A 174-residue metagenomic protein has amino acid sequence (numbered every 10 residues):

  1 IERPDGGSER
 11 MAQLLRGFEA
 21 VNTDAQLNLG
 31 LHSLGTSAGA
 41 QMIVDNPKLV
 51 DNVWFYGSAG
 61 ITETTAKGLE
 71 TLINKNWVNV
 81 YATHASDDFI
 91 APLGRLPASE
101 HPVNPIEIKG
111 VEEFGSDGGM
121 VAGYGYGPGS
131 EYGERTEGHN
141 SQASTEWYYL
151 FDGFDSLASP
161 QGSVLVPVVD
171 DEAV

Functional and structural regions predicted by a protein language model:
I1-A25, I43-V174: Lipolytic serine-hydrolase domain surface
G30-G39: Gly/Ala-rich beta-loop-alpha elbow adjacent to hydrolase catalytic centers
